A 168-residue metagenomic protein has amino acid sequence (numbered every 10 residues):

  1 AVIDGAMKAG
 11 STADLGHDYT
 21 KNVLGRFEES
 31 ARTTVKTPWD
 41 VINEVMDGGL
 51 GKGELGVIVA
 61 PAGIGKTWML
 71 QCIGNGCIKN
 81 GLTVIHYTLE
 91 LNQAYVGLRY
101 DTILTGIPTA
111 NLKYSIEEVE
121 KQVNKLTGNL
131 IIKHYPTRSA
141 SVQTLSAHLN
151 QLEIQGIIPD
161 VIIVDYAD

Functional and structural regions predicted by a protein language model:
A1-A9: Accessory, often N-terminal, substrate/partner-engagement and coupling regions that sit outside the core NTP/cofactor
D4, H17-T20, L24-E28, I116-K121 (+1 more regions): Short alpha-helical interface patches
A9-I107, L130-I131: The Walker A/P-loop phosphate-binding site
P61, P136, A167: Anionic group-transfer/hydrolysis microenvironments
G76-I158: Cytosolic-facing regulatory segments adjacent to core modules
D160-D168: Helical hairpin unit composed of two closely spaced alpha helices linked by a short loop
